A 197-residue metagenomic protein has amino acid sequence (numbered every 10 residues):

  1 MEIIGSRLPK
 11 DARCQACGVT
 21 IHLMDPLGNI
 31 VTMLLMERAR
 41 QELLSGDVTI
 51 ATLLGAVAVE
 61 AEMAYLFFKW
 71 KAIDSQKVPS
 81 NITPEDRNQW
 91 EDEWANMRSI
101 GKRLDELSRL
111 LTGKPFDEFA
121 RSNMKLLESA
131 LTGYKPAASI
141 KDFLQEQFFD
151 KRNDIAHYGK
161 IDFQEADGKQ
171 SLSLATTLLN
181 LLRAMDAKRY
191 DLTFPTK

Functional and structural regions predicted by a protein language model:
M1-T52, K69-D74, T196: Charged alpha-helical initiation segments
L8, D117-K197: Charge-enriched, short contiguous segments at helix-coil
L27-I30, A95, K102, S139 (+2 more regions): Alpha-helix boundary/N-cap detector
E37-R38, L54, K151, L174: Short, hydrophobic/aromatic alpha-helical segments in well-folded domains
G46, I50-L53, M63, G101-R103: Nucleic-acid endo/exonuclease domains
A61-K71, Y158: Extended, well-ordered alpha-helical segments in internal regulatory regions
F68-A138: Short, charged amphipathic alpha-helical segments flanked by flexible coils
